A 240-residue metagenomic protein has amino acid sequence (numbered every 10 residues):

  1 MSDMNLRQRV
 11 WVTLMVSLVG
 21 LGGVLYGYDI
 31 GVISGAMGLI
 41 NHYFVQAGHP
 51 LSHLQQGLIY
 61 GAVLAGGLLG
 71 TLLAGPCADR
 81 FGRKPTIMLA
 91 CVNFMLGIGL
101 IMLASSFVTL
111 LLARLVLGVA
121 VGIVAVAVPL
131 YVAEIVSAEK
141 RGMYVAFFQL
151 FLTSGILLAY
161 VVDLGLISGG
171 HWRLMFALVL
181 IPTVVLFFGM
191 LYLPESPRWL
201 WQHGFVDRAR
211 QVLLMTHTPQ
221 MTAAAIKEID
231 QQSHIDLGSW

Functional and structural regions predicted by a protein language model:
M1-W240: Transmembrane-helix signature of 12-pass secondary carriers
